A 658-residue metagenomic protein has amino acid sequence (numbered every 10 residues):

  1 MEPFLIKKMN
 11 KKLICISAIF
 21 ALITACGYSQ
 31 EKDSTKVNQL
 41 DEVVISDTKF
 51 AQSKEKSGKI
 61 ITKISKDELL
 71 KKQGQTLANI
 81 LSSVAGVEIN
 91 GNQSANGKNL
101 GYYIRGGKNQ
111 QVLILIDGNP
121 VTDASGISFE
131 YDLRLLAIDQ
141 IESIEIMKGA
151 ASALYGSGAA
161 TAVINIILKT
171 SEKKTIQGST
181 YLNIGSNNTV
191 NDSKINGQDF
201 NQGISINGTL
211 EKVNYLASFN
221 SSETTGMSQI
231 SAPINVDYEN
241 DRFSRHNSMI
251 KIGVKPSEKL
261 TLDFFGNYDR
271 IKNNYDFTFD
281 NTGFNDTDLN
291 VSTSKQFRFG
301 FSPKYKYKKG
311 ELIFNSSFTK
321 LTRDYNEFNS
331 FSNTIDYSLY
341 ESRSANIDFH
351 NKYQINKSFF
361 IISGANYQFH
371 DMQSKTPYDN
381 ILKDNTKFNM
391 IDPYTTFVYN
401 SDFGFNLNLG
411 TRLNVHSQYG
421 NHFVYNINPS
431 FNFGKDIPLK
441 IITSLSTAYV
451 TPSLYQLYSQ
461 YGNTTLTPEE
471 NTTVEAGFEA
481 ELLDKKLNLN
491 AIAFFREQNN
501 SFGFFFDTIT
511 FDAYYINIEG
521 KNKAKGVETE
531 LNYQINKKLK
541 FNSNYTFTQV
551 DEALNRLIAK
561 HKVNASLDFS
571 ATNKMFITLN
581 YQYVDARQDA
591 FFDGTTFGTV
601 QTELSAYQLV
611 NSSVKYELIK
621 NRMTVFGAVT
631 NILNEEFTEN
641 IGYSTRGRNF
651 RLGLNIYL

Functional and structural regions predicted by a protein language model:
E31, T224-I230, I234-M249, G253-L312 (+1 more regions): Flexible loop and strand-edge segments within Gram-negative outer membrane beta-barrel domains
E42-L70, G101: N-terminal periplasmic "start-of-domain" segments of outer-membrane beta-barrel proteins
A78, S82-P120: Extracytoplasmic beta-strand/coil segments of soluble accessory domains associated with Gram-negative outer-membrane
P120-K148, I204: Short acidic/polar hinge/loop motifs at secondary-structure boundaries that mediate gating or recognition
D139-E142, A153-N165, T170-I230, R242-H246: Outer-membrane beta-barrel translocator/receptor signature
Y181, N400-F403, F495-E497, N517-F592 (+2 more regions): Gram-negative outer-membrane beta-barrel transporters
S257, N356-I362, N366, H370 (+4 more regions): Structural signature of Gram-negative outer-membrane beta-barrels, strongest in the C-terminal barrel of TonB-dependent
N281-S302, Y340, F433-N499, F505-Q534 (+2 more regions): Outer-membrane beta-barrel signature, preferentially recognizing the C-terminal barrel domain of Gram-negative
